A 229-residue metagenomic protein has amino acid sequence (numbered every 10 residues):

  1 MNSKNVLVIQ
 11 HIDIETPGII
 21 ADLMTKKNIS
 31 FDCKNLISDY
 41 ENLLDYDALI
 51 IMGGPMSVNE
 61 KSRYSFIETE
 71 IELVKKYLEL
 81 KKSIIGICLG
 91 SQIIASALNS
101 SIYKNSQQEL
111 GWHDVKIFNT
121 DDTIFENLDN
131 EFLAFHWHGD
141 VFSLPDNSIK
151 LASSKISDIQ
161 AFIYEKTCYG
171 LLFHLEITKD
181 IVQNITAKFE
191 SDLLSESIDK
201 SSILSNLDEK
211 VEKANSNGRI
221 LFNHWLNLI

Functional and structural regions predicted by a protein language model:
M1-L80, E196-I229: N-terminal beta1-alpha1 cap of cysteine-dependent amidohydrolase-like domains
S3, Y46, E109-W112, D129-E131 (+1 more regions): A structure-centric signal for secondary-structure junctions around beta-strands
K4, N28-I29, K82, S100 (+2 more regions): A structural micro-motif
I9, I51, Y103, I117-I229: Amide-donor transfer/coupling interface in amidating biosynthetic enzymes
P17-I19, E60-S62, A95-A97, D146 (+2 more regions): Short glycine-/acidic-enriched loop or helix-start segments at secondary-structure transitions that form or flank
L23-K26, S65-T69, I102-Y103, S153 (+1 more regions): Glycine-rich, phosphate-binding/catalytic loops in enzymes
S38-N42, L110, F142-S143, D158-I159: A short acidic, often aromatic-flanked loop/helix-cap motif at beta-alpha or helix-coil junctions that lines enzyme
M52-D122: Cysteine-nucleophile active-site neighborhood
